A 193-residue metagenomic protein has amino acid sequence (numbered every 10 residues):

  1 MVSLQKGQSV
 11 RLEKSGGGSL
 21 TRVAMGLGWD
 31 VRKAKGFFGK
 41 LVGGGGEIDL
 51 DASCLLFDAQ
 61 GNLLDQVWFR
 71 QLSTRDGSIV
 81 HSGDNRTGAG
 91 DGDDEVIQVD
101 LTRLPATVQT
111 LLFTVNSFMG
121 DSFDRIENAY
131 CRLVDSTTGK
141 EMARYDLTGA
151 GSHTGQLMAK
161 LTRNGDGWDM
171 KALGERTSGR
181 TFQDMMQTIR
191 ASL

Functional and structural regions predicted by a protein language model:
M1-T110, T114-L193: Intrinsic-disorder/low-complexity signal
